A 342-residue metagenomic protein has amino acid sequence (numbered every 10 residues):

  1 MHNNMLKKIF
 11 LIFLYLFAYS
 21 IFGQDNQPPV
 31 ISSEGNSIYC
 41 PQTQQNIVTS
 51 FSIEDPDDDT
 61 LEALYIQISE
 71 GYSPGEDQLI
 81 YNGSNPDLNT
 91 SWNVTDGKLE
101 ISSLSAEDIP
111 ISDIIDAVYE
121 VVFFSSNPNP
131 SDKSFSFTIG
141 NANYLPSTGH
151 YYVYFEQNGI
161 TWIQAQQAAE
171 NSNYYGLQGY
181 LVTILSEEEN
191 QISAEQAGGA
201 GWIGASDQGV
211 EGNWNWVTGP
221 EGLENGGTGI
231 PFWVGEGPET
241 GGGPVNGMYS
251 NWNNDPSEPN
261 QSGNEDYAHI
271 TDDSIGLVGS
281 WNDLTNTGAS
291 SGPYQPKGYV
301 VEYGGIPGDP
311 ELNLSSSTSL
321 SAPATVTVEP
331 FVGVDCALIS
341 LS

Functional and structural regions predicted by a protein language model:
M1-M5, E107-I109, E120-F124, W233-G237: Short, charged low-complexity linear motifs
M1-Q27: Bacterial Sec-dependent N-terminal signal peptides
M5, F10-Y15, K98, Y180 (+4 more regions): Acidic/proline-rich low-complexity IDRs
Q24-S147, D273, W281, Y303-S342: Extracellular glycosylation-rich, acidic/polar low-complexity regions of adhesion- and matrix-associated proteins
F124-G333: Extracellular, disulfide-bonded carbohydrate-recognition/adhesion ectodomains, dominated by C-type lectin-like domains
